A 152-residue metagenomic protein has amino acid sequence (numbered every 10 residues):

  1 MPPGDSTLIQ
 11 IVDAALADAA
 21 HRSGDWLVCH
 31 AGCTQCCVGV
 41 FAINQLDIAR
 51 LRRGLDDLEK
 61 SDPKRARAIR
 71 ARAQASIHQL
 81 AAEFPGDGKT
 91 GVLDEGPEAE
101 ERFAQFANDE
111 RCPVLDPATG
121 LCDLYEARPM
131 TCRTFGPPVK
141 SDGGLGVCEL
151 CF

Functional and structural regions predicted by a protein language model:
M1-F152: Hydrophobic scaffolds flanking metal-cofactor catalytic centers in soluble metalloenzymes
